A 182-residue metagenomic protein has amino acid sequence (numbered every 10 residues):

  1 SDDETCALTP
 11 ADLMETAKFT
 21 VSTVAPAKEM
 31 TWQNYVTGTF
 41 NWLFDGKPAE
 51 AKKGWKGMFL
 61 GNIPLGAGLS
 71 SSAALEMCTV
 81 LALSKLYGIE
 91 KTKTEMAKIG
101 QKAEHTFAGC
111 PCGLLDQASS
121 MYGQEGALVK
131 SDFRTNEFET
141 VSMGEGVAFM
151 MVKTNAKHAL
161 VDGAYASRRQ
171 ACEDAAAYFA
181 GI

Functional and structural regions predicted by a protein language model:
S1-L69, A73, M77-K93, K98-K102 (+6 more regions): ATP-binding N-lobe of GHMP and related small-molecule kinases
P111-I182: Acidic-enriched catalytic cores of C-N bond-cleaving enzymes acting on peptides and small amides
